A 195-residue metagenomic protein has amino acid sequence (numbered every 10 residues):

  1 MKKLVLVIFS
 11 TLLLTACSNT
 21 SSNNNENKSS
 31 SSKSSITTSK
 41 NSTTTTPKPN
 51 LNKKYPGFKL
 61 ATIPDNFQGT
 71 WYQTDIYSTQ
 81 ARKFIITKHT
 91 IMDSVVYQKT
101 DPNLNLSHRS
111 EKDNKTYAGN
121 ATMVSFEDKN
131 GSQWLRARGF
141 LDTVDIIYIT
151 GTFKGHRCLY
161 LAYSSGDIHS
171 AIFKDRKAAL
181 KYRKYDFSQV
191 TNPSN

Functional and structural regions predicted by a protein language model:
M1-L4: Positively charged n-region of N-terminal signal peptides that target proteins for export
L6, T20-G69: N-terminal, intrinsically disordered, polar/charged segments of Gram-positive cell-envelope systems that serve as
F9: Short, positively charged
L13-A16: C-terminal motif of bacterial Sec signal peptides marking the signal peptidase cleavage site
G57-A61, G69-K99: Short, solvent-exposed loop/hinge segments that bridge or flank secondary-structure elements
Y77-R82, V96-I172, Q189, P193-N195: Contiguous, well-ordered beta-strand patches that form the walls/edges of small beta-barrel/beta-sandwich domains
